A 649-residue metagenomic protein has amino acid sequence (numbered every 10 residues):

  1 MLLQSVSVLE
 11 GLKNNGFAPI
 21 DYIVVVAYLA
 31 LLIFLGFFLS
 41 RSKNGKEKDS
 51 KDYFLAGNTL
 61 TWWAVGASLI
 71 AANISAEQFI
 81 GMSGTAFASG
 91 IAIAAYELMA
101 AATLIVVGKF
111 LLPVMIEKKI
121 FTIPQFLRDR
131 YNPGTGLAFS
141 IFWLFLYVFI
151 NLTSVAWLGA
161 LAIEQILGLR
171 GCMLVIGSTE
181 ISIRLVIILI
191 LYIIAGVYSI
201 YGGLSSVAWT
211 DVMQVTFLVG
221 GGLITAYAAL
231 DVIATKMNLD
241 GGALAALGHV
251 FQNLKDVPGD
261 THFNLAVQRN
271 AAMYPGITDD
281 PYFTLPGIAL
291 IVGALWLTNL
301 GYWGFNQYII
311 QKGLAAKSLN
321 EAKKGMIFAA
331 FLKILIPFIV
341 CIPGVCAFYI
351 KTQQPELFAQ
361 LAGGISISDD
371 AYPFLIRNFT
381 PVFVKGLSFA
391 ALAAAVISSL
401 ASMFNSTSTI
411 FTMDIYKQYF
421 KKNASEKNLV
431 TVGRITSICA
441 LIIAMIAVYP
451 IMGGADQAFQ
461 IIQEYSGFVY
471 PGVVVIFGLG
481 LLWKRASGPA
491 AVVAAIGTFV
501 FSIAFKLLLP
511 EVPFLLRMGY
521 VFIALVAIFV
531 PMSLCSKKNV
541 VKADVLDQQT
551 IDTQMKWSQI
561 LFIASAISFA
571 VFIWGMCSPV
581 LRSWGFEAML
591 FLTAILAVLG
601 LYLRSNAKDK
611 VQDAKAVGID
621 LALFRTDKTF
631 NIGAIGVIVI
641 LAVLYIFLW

Functional and structural regions predicted by a protein language model:
M1-K13, G45, P510-W649: Terminal cytosolic tails of multi-pass membrane transporters, especially the segment immediately following the final
L2-F17, G57-N58, A64, G81-A95 (+3 more regions): Loop-to-helix junctions at membrane interfaces in multi-pass transport proteins
S5-F79, S199-G202: Membrane-interface "cap" regions at the ends of multi-pass membrane proteins
G16, I70-N73, A92-I200, A266-V267 (+4 more regions): Helix-loop-helix module between adjacent transmembrane segments
G16-I20, G84-E97, S154-I187, S205-Q214 (+7 more regions): Transmembrane helix-loop boundary segments of multi-pass membrane transporters
L31, F142-S154, T216-D231, P286-G304 (+6 more regions): Selective recognition of specific alpha-helical transmembrane segments in multi-pass small-molecule
K51, I120-P124, R128, T135 (+9 more regions): Hydrophobic, small-residue-rich membrane helices and short re-entrant helix-turn-helix hairpins that build
R130-L137, V148, S178-L189, T412-G453 (+2 more regions): Loop-to-transmembrane helix boundary motifs in multi-pass membrane proteins
